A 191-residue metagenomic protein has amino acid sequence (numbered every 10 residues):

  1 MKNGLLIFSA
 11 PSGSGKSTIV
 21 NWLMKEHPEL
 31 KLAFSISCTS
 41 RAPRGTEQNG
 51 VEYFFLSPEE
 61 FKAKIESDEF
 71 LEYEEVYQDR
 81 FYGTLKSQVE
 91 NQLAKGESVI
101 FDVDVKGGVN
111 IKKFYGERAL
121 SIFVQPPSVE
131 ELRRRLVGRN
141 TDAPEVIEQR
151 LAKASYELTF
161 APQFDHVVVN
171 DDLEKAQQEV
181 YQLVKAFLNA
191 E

Functional and structural regions predicted by a protein language model:
F8: Hydrophobic anchor at the beta1->P-loop junction of P-loop NTPases
P11-S12: The conserved Walker
S17: Walker A/P-loop
K25-F34: Post-Walker A helix-loop "phosphate-sensing" segment adjacent to the P-loop in P-loop NTPases
S37-V99, K106-V109: ATP-dependent small-molecule kinase phosphotransfer cores that center on conserved nucleotide phosphate-binding segments
V99-D104, F114-G138: Conserved phosphate-donor/acceptor-positioning beta-strand/loop module used by diverse small-molecule
R134-D142, Y156-E191: NTP-dependent small-molecule kinase module
